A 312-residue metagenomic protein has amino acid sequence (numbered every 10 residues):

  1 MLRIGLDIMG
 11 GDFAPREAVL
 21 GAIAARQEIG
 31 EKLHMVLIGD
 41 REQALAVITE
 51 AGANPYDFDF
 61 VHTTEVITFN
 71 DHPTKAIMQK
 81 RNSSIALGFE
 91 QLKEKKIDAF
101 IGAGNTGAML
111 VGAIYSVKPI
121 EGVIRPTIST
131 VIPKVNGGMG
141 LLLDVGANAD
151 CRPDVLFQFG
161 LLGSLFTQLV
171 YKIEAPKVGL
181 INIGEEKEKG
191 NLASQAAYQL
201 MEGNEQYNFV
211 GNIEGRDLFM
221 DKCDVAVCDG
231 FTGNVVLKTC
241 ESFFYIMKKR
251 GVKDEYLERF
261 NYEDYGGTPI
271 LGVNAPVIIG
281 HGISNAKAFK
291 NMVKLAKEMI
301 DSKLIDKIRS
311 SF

Functional and structural regions predicted by a protein language model:
M1-L45: N-terminal phosphate-binding or glycine-rich loops at protein starts, especially the Walker A/P-loop of NTPases
L6-R16, I77, A147-F157, I279-A286: Short, glycine-rich nucleotide/cofactor-binding loops
A14-A18, N82-K95, A99-A113, I124-I128 (+6 more regions): Short glycine/serine/threonine-rich phosphate/pyrophosphate-binding segments that cradle anionic phosphate groups
R16-E17, I29-V36, E42, A149-G211 (+2 more regions): Glycine-rich phosphate/diphosphate-binding loop of Rossmann-like nucleotide-binding domains
A53-I97: Phosphate/nucleotide-donor binding subsite
Q91-L110, E185-K189, S194-L200, N204-L257: Glycine-rich phosphate-binding loop
I114-L142, F219-F312: Glycine-rich phosphate/nucleotide-binding loop
